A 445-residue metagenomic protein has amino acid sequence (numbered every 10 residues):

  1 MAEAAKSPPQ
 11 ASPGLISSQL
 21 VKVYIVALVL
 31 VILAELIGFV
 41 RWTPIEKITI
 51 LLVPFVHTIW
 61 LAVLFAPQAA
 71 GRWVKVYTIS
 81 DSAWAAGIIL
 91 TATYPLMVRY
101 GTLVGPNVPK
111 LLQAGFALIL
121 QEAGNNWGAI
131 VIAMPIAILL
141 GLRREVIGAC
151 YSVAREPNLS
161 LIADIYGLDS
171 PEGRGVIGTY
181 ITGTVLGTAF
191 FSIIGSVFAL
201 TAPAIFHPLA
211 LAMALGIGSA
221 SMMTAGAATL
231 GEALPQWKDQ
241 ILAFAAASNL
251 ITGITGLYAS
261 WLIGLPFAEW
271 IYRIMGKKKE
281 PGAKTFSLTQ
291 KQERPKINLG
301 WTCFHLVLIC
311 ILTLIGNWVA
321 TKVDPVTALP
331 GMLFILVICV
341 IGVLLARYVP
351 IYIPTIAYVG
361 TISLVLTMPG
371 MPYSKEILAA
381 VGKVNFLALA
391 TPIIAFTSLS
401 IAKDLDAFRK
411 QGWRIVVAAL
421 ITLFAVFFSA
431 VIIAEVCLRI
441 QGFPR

Functional and structural regions predicted by a protein language model:
M1-L28, A69-I79, P266-I311, W318 (+1 more regions): Intrinsically disordered, low-complexity non-transmembrane regions of multi-pass membrane transporters
S12-S18, T43-I48, A70-I89, V104-I119 (+6 more regions): Interfacial helix-loop-helix linkers and transmembrane-helix boundary segments in multi-pass membrane proteins
Q19-L28, I79-I132, V176-T188, A246-T252 (+3 more regions): Entry/N-cap segments of selected transmembrane alpha helices and their immediately preceding amphipathic helices
K47-L64, I89-T93, F116-N125, I147-Y151 (+4 more regions): Structural signature of hydrophobic alpha-helical transmembrane segments
T58-L112, L308-N317, I338-G342, G360-M371 (+1 more regions): Hydrophobic transmembrane alpha-helices of secondary-active transporters and Na+-translocating membrane complexes
A117-V153, L186, F190-P203, G216 (+2 more regions): Transmembrane alpha-helices that form the ion-translocation and gating core of multi-pass ion transport proteins
I136, R144-L186, H207-F244, G282-T285 (+3 more regions): Alpha-helical membrane segments and immediately flanking helix-loop junctions that form or couple to the substrate/ion
C150-A210, K238-A245, A259-G264, Y272-N317 (+1 more regions): Helix-loop-helix junctions within the multi-pass membrane cores of secondary transporters/permeases
